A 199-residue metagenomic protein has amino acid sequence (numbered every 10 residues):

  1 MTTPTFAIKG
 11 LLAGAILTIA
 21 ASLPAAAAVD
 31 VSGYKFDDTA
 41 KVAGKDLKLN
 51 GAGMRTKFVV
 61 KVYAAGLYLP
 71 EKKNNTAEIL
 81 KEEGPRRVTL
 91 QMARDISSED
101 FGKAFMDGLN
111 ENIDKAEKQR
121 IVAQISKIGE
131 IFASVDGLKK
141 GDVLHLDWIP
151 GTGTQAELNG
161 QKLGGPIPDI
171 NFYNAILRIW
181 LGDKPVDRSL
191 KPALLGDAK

Functional and structural regions predicted by a protein language model:
T2-L12: Bacterial N-terminal signal peptides that target proteins for export
G10-S22: Bacterial N-terminal signal peptides
A27-E82: N-terminal secretory signal peptides
G33-F36, W148-T152: A short, compositionally biased
K73-G151: Mid-length scaffold segments of soluble, non-membrane domains
L158-Q161: Short strand-turn-strand beta-turns centered on an Asx-Gly dipeptide
G164-L190: Flexible glycine-rich active-site/ligand-binding loops centered on an Asp-His dyad
R188-K199: Cysteine/selenocysteine-centered motifs that mediate thiol-based redox chemistry or coordinate metal-sulfur cofactors
